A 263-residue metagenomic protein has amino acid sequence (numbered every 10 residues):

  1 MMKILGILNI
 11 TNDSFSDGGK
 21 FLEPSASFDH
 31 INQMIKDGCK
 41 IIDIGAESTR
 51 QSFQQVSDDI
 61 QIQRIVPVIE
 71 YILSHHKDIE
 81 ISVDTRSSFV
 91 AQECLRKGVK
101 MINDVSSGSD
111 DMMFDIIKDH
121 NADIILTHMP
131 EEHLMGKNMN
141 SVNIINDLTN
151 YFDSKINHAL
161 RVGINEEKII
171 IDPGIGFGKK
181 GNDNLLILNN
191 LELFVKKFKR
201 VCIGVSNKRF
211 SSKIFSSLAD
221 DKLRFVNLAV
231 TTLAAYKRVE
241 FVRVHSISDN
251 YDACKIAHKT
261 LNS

Functional and structural regions predicted by a protein language model:
M1-I4: Extreme N-terminal starter segment of soluble prokaryotic enzymes
F15-S25, D29-H30, T49-Y71, E80 (+5 more regions): Active-site-adjacent loop and "lid" segments of alpha/beta metabolic enzymes
D29-G45: Catalytic domains of carbohydrate-active enzymes, especially glycoside hydrolases
I35-K36, H75, D153-K168: Phosphate/pyrophosphate-binding loops at sites that engage ATP/ADP/AMP, CoA/4′-phosphopantetheine, polyphosphate
